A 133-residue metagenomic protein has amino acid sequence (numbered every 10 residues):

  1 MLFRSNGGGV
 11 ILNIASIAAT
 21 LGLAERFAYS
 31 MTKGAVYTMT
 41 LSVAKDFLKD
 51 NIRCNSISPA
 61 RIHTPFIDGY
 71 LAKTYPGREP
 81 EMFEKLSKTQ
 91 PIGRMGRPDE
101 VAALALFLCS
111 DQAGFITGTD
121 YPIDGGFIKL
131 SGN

Functional and structural regions predicted by a protein language model:
M1-L2: Short, small-residue-biased leader/transition segments that mark boundaries at the very start of proteins
S16: Residue(s) in the substrate-gating loop at a strand-loop-helix junction that position the organic substrate next
L21, L106, T117-N133: Short C-terminal tail/terminal secondary-structure segment of NAD(P)H-dependent dehydrogenase/reductase domains
G22-R26, L48-K49, G132: Active-site "substrate specificity/gating" loop of NAD(P)-dependent dehydrogenases, especially the short-chain
T32, T40: Active-site helix of classical SDR
K45-K49, G114: Alpha-helical segment proximal to the catalytic Tyr-Lys
P59-G69, K73: Short, flexible catalytic-loop segment of classical short-chain dehydrogenase/reductase
G77-R78, Q90-V101, Q112: A conserved structural motif in NAD(P)-dependent oxidoreductases
